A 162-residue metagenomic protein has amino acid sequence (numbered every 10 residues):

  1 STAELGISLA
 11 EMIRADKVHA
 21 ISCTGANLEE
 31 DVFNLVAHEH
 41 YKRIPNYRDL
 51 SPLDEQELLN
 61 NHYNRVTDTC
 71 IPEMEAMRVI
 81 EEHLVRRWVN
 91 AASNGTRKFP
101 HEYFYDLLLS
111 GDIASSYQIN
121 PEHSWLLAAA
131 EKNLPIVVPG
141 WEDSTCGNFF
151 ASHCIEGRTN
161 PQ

Functional and structural regions predicted by a protein language model:
T2-Q162: Conserved catalytic alpha/beta core of Sir2/sirtuin-type deacylases, generalized to analogous enzyme cores that bind
